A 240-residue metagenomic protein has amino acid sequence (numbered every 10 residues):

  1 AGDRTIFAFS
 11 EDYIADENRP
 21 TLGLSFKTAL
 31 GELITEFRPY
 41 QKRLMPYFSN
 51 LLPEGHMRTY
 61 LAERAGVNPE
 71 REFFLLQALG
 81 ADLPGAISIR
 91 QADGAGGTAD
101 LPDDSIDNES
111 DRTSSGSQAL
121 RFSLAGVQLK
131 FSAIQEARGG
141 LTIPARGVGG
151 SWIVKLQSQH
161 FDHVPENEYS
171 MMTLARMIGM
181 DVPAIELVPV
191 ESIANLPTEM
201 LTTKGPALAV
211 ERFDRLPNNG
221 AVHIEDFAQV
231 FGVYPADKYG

Functional and structural regions predicted by a protein language model:
A1-G240: Phosphate/dinucleotide-binding and metal-coordinating scaffold of catalytic cores in nucleotide-dependent enzymes
